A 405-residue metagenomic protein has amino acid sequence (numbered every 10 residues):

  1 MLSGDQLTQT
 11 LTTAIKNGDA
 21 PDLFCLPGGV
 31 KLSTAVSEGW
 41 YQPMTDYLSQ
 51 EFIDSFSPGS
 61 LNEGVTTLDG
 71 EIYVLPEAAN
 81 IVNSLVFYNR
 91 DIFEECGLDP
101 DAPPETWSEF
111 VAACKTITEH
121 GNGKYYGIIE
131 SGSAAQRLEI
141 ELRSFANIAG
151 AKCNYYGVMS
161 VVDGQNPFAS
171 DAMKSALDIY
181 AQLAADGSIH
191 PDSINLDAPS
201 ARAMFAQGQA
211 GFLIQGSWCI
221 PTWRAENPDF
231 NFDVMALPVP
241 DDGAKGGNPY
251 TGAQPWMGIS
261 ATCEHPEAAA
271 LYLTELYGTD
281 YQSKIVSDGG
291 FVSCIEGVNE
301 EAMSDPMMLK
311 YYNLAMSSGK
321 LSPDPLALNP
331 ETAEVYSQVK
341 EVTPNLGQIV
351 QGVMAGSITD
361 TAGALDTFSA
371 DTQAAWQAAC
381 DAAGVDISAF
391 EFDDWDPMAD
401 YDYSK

Functional and structural regions predicted by a protein language model:
M1-G59, E63, E94-E105, M204 (+2 more regions): Extracytoplasmic "Venus flytrap"/periplasmic binding protein-like
A14, P21-D22, I53-I92, A244-Y250 (+1 more regions): A structural signal for short loop-to-beta-strand junctions that line the ligand-binding cleft of periplasmic/secreted
N17, C96, D186, A225-S293 (+3 more regions): Extracytoplasmic/periplasmic substrate-recognition and gating elements
G29-L85, I140-R143, I148, D233-M235 (+2 more regions): Hinge/lid segment of periplasmic solute-binding proteins
T45-G59, P103-E105, A149-S175, A225-N227 (+2 more regions): Short, solvent-exposed loop/beta-turn-alpha elements that line the ligand-binding surface or hinge of extracytoplasmic
T66-A79, S84, E94, S108-Q165 (+3 more regions): Extracytoplasmic/periplasmic solute-binding protein
V111-K115, M159-S193, L237: Glycine-centered hinge/linker elements that transmit conformational signals in sensory and ligand-binding systems
P228, M235, S287-A355, V385-K405: Long, aromatic- and glycine/proline-rich binding clefts that accommodate carbohydrate-like moieties
